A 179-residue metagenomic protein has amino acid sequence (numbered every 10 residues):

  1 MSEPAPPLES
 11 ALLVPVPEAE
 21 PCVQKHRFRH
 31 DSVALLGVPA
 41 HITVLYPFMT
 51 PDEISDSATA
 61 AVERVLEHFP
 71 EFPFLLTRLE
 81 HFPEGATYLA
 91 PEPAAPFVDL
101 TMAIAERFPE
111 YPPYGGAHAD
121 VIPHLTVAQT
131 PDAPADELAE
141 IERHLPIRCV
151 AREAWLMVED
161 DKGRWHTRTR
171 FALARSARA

Functional and structural regions predicted by a protein language model:
M1-P73, H81, A94-E153, T167-A179: Basic, often amphipathic N-terminal segments
E80-E84, E159: Flexible glycine/acidic-rich beta-alpha junction loops that bind and position SAM and/or redox cofactors in anaerobic
P91, E159, L173: Active-site donor-binding loop signature of nucleotide-sugar glycosyltransferases
R152-K162: Short beta-strand segments and strand-loop junctions that repeat across beta-rich extracellular domains
